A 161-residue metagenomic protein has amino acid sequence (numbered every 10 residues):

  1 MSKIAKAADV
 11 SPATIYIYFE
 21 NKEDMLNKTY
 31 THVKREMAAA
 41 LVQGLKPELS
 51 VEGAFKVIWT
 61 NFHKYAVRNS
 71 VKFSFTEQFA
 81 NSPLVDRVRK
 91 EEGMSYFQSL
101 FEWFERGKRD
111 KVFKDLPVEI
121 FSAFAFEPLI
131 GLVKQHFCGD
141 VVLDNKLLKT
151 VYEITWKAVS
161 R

Functional and structural regions predicted by a protein language model:
M1, E23, N27, T31 (+6 more regions): Short, structured helix-loop boundary elements
M1-D24, K28: Helix-turn-helix
T14, N61, Y65, E127-Q135: Amphipathic alpha-helical interface segments
K28, V42-R68, S122-A125: Hydrophobic alpha-helical connector segments
R35-A38, V42, V85-D110, E119-A123 (+2 more regions): Amphipathic alpha-helical packing segments from all-alpha helical-bundle domains
Y65-L84, C138: Amphipathic alpha-helical segments used for helix-helix packing
Q78, K108-E153: Hydrophobic/aromatic-rich alpha-helical bundle segments in the mid-to-C-terminal region
W103, I154-R161: C-terminal alpha-helix
